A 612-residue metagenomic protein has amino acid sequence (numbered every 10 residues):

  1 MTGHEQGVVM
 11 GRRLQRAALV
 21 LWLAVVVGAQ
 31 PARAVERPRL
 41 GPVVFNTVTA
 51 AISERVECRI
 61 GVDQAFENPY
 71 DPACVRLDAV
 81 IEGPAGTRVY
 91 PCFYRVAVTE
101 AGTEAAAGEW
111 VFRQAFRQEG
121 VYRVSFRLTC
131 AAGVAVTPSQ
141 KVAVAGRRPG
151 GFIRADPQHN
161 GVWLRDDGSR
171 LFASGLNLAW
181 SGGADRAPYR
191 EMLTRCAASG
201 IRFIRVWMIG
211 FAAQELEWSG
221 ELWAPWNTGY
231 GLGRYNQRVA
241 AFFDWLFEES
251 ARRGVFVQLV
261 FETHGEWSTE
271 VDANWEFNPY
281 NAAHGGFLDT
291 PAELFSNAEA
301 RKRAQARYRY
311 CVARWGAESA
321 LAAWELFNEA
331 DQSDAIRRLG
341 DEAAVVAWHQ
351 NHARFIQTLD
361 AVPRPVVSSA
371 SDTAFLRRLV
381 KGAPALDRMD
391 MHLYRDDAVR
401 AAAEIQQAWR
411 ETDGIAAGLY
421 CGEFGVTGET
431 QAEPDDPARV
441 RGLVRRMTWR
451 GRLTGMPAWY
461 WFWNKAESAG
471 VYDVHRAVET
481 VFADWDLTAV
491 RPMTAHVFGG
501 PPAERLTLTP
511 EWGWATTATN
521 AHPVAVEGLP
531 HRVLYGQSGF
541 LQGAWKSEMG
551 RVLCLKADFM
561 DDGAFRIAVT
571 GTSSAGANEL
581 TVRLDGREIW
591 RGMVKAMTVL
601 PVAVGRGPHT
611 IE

Functional and structural regions predicted by a protein language model:
A17-G28: Bacterial N-terminal signal peptides
G41-T49, F66-E67, G418-L419, T427-E429 (+1 more regions): Aromatic- and carboxylate-lined catalytic core of secreted/periplasmic carbohydrate-active enzymes
A51-E54, G108-W110, Q114-A132, D561-I567 (+2 more regions): Short tyrosine-centred short linear motifs in exposed loops/low-complexity segments
I60-P69: Short amphipathic, basic-aromatic surface patches that mediate peripheral association with negatively charged
C74-R76, C130-G133, R147-R388, H392-R400 (+1 more regions): Active-site mouth of glycoside hydrolases
F93-Q158: Extended acidic/polar, glycine-enriched regions that form or flank non-catalytic beta-rich accessory modules
L359, P363, A383-G470: Catalytic-core region of carbohydrate-active enzymes that cleave or remodel glycosidic bonds
T570-E612: Beta-strand-rich ligand-recognition modules
